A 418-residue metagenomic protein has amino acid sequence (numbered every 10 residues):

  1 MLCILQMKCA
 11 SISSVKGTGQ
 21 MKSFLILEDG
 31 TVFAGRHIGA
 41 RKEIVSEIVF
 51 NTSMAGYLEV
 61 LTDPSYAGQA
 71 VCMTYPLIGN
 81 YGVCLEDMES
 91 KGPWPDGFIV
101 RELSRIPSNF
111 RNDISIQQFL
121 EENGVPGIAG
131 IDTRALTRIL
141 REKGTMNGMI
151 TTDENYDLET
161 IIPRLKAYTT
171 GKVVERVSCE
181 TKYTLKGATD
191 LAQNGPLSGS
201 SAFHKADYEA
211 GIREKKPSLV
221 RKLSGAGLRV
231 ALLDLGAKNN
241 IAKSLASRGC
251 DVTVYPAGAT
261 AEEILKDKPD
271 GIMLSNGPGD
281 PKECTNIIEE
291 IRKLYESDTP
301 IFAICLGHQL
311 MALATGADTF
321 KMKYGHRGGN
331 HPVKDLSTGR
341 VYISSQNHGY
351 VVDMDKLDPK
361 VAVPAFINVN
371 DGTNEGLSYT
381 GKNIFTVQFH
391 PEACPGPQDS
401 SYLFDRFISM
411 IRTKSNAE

Functional and structural regions predicted by a protein language model:
I4-Q6, A10-I12, G17: Short, positively charged and aromatic/hydrophobic N-terminal segments
G19-E262, D267, P281, C394 (+1 more regions): RNA-binding accessory domains that recognize and position tRNA/RNA substrates
F24-L25, P332-K334, G376: Residue-level detector of beta-strand face positions
H37-I38, Y75, Q346, V369 (+1 more regions): Short clusters of small/polar residues that mark proteolytic maturation junctions
P126-G127, V252, I301, T319 (+1 more regions): Hydrophobic beta-strand scaffold residues
G227-A231, P300, I343, N383: Residues that mark the start of a beta-strand
K266, D270-G271, S275-V351, G396-S415: Cysteine-nucleophile active-site neighborhood
R340-G381, E418: Catalytic beta-strand/loop cores that center a nucleophilic Ser/Cys/Thr and support acyl-enzyme chemistry
